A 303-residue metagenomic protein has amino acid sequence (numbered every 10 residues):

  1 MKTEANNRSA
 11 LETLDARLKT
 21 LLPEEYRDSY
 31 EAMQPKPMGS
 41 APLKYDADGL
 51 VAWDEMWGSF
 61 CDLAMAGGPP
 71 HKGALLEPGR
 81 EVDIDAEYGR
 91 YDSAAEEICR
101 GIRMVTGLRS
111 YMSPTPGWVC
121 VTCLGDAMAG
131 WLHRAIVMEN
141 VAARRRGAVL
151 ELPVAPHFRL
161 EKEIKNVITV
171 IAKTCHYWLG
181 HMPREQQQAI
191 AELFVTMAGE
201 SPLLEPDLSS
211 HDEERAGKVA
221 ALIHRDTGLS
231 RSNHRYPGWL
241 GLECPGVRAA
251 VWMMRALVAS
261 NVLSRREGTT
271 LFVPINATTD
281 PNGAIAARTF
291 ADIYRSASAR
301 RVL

Functional and structural regions predicted by a protein language model:
K2-L63, V149-S210, T270-L303: PLP-dependent enzyme catalytic core of the Aspartate aminotransferase-like
D62-L76, A143, S264: Short, compositionally biased low-complexity segments
G67, H71-A74, P78-S110, E200-R231: Conserved PLP-dependent catalytic core of the aminotransferase class-I/II
D92-C99, L108-A135, A216, L229-A256: Conserved PLP-binding catalytic core of the aspartate aminotransferase-like
G101-V105, W131-V141, V170-W178, L222-D226 (+2 more regions): Generic non-transmembrane alpha-helical segments
I102, V121, L150-L152, I223 (+2 more regions): Hydrophobic beta-strand residues in large extracellular and virion-surface proteins
G130-P156, K162, A250-A277: Intrinsically disordered, low-complexity regulatory segments enriched in Ser/Thr/Pro and charged residues
